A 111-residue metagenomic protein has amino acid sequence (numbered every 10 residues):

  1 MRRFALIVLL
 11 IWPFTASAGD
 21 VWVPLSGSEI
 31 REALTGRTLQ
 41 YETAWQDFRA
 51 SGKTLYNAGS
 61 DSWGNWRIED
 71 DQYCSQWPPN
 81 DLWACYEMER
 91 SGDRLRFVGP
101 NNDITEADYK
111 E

Functional and structural regions predicted by a protein language model:
F4-F14: Sec-dependent N-terminal signal peptides
F14-E111: Lipid interaction determinants
